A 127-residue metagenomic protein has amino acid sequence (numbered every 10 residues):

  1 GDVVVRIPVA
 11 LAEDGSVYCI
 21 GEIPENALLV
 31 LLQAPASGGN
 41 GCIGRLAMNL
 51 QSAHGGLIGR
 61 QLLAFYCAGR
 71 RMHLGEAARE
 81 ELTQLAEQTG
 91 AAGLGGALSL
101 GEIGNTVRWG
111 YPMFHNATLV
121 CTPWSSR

Functional and structural regions predicted by a protein language model:
G1-R127: Hydrophobic alpha/beta core scaffold segments
